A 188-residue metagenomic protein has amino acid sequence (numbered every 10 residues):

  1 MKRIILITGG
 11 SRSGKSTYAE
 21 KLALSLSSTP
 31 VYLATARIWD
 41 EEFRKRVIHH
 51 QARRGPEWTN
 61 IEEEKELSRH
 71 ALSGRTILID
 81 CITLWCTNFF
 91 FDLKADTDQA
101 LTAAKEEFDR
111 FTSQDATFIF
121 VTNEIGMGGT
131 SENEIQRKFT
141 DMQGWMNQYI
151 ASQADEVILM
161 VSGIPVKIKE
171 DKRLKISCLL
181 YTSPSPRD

Functional and structural regions predicted by a protein language model:
K2-I4: Pre-Walker A (Motif I) flank of P-loop NTPase domains
L6, G10-R69: Conserved P-loop
S11-R12, R37, T83, I125-G126 (+1 more regions): Short, glycine/serine-rich, charged loops/turns that create anion-binding and catalytic segments at active sites
A19, H50, L78, N123 (+1 more regions): Residue-level signal for inorganic ion chemistry
P30, I77, E156-I158: Short, well-ordered beta-strand core segments
T59-A100: Helix-adjacent hinge/juxtasegments
N88-I176: Replace "adjacent to P-loop NTPase cores in ATP/GTP-dependent enzymes" with "adjacent to NTP-binding cores
Y181-D188: Conserved small/polar residues in nucleotide/adenosyl-binding loops
